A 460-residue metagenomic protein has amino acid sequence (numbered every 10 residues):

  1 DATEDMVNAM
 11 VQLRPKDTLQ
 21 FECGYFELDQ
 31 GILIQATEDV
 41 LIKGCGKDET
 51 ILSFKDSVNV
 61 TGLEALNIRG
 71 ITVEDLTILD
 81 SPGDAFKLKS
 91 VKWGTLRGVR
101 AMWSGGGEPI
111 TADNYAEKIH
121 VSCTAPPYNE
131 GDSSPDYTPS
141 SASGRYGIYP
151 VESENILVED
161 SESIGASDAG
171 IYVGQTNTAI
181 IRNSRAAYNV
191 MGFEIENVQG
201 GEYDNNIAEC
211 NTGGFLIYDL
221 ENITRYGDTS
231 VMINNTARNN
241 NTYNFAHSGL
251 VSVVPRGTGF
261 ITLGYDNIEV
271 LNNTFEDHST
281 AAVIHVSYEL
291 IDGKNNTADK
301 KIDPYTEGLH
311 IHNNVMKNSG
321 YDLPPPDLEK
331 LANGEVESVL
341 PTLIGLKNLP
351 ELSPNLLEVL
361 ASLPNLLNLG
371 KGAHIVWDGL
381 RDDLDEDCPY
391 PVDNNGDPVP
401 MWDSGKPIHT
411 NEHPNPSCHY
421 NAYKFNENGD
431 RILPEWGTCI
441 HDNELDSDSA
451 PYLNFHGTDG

Functional and structural regions predicted by a protein language model:
D1-V7, Q20, D39-P82, E117-Y137: Right-handed parallel beta-helix/beta-spiral solenoid domain characteristic of secreted/periplasmic
E4-E38: N-terminal, post-signal-peptide segments of secreted/periplasmic proteins
M10, G31-Q35, T50-I51, T61-N67 (+15 more regions): Glycine-rich beta-solenoid repeat tracts in large extracellular/virion proteins
Q20, E27, L33, L41-K43 (+20 more regions): Extracellular beta-strand solenoid repeats
Q20-F21, L41-G44, G70-E74, W93-G98 (+13 more regions): All-beta strand scaffolds that present successive hydrophobic residues in beta-strands
I291, N295-P304, H312-G460: Acidic, glycine- and Ser/Thr-rich low-complexity intrinsically disordered tracts in extracellular/secreted proteins
